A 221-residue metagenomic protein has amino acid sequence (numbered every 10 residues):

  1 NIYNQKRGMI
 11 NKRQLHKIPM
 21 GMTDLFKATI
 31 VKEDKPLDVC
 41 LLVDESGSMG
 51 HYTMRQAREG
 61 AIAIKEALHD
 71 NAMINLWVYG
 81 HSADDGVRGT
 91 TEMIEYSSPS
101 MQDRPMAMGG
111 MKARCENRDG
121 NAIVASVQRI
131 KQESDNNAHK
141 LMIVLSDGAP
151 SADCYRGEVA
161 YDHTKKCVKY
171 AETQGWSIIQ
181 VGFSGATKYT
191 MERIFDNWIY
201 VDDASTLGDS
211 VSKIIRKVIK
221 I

Functional and structural regions predicted by a protein language model:
N1-I221: Acidic, glycine-rich A-domain
